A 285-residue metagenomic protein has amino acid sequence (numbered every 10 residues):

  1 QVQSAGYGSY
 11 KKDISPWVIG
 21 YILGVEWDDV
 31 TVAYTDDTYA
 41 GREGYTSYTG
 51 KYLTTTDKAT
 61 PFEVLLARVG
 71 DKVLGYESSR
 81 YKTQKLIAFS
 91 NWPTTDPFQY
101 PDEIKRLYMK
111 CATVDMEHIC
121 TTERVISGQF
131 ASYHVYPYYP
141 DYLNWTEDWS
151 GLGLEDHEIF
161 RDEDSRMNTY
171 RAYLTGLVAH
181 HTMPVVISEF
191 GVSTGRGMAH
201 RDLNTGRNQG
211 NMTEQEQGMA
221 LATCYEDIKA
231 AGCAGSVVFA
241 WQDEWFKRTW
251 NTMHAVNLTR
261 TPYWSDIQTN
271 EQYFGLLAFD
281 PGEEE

Functional and structural regions predicted by a protein language model:
Q1, D13-Y48, P101-K110, E147-S150 (+1 more regions): Aromatic- and acidic-residue-enriched segments that line the glycan-binding/catalytic groove of carbohydrate-active
Q1-D29, P61-Q84, C111-E123, C224-A231: An active-site-proximal structural segment forming one wall of the substrate-binding cleft that immediately precedes
Y21, V73, A131, E189 (+1 more regions): Conserved, mostly hydrophobic/aromatic
L23-D28, S90-T95, Y133-Y138, F190-S193 (+1 more regions): Active-site beta-loop-alpha junctions enriched in small/polar residues
Y34-V64, W145-E163, M198-M212: A solvent-exposed, charged loop/short amphipathic helix patch at secondary-structure junctions
G41-A88, F98, R124-S127, H180: Active-site neighborhood of glycoside hydrolase catalytic domains
E103, Y108-T205, E226: Glycoside hydrolase catalytic-domain groove-lining segments
H200-N204, E216, D227-E285: Aromatic-rich peripheral "rim/lid" segments of glycoside hydrolase catalytic domains that contact and position glycan
